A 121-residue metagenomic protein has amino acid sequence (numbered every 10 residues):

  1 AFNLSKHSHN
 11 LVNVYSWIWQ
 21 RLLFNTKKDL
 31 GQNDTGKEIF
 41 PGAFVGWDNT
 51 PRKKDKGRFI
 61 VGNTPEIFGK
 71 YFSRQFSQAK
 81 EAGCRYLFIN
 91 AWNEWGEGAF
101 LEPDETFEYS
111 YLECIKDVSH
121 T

Functional and structural regions predicted by a protein language model:
A1-N63, A79: Aromatic-lined glycan-binding groove of carbohydrate-active enzymes
V12, G36-I39, Y86, C114-I115 (+1 more regions): Conserved structural scaffold segments of CAZyme catalytic domains across common CAZy folds
Y15, Y71, Y86, Y109-Y111: Sequence-level detector for tyrosine residue identity
K27, F72-S77, L112-K116: Generic structural signal for well-ordered alpha-helices, preferentially at hydrophobic/aromatic core positions
Q32, G83, H120-T121: Generic structural signal for short, solvent-exposed loop/turn connectors between secondary structure elements
N63-P103: Substrate-binding cleft of secreted/luminal carbohydrate-active enzymes
G98-T121: Aromatic-rich peripheral "rim/lid" segments of glycoside hydrolase catalytic domains that contact and position glycan
